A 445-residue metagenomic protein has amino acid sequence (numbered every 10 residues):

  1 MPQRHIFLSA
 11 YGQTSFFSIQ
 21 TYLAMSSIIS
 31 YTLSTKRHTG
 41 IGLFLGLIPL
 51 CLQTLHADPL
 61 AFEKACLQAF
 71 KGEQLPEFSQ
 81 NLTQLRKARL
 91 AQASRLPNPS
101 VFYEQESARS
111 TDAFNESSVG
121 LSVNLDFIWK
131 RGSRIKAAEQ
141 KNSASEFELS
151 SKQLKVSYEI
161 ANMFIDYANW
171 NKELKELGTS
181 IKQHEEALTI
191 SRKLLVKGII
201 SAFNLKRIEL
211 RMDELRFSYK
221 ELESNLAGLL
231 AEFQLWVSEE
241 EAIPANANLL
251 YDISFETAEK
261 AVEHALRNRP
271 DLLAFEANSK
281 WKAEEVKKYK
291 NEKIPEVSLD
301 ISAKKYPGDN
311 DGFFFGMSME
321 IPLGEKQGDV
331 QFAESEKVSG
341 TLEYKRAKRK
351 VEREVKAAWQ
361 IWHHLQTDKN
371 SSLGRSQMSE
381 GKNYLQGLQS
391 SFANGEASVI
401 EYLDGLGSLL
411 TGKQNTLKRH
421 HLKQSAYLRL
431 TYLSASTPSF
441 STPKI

Functional and structural regions predicted by a protein language model:
M1-K36: N-terminal secretory signal peptides that target proteins for export/translocation
L33, N415-I445: Acidic, low-complexity, intrinsically disordered peripheral segments
G42-C51: Bacterial N-terminal signal peptides
L55-Q105, N124-L125, S133, E139 (+7 more regions): Bacterial Sec-pathway N-terminal export signals of envelope proteins
E77-N81, S94-R95, D126-V156, F203 (+7 more regions): Sec/SRP-type N-terminal targeting helices
P99-A137, N246-F255, E296-F332, S441-I445: Small/polar, glycine/serine/threonine/aspartate-rich low-complexity segments that form flexible
K152-N268, A358-L365, S408-L409, T416 (+1 more regions): Periplasmic alpha-helical coiled-coil/stalk elements that build and connect Gram-negative outer-membrane
L195-I199, S391-E396, L433: A short glycine-centered flexible hinge/capping loop motif at secondary-structure junctions
